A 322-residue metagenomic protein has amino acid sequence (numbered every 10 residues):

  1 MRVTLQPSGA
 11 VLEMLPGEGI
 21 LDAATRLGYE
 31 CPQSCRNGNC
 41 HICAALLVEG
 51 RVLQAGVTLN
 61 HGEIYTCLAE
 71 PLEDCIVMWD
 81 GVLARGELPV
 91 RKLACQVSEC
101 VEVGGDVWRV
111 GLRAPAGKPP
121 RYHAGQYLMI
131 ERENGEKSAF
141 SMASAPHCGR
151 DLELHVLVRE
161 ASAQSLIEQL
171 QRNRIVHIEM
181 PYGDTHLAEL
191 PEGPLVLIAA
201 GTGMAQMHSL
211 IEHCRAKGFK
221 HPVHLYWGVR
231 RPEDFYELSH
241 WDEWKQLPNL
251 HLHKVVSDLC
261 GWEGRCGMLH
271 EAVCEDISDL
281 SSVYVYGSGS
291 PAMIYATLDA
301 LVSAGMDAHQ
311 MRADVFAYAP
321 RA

Functional and structural regions predicted by a protein language model:
M1-C31: N-terminal pre-ligand scaffold of iron-sulfur
G19, R26, I42, I76 (+2 more regions): Residue-level marker of beta-strand positions
Y29-R51, N60-E73: Local cysteine-cluster metal-coordination motifs and their immediate loop/turn environment, predominantly Fe-S cluster
V48, D80-V82, E133, P181: Short, surface-exposed secondary-structure boundary micro-motifs
Q54-V90, A94-V101, P320: Short Fe-S-cluster ligation motifs
P89-E179, H186, V229-R231, V256-L259: Ferredoxin-reductase
G149-R150, H155-A322: FNR/FR-type flavoprotein reductase catalytic core
